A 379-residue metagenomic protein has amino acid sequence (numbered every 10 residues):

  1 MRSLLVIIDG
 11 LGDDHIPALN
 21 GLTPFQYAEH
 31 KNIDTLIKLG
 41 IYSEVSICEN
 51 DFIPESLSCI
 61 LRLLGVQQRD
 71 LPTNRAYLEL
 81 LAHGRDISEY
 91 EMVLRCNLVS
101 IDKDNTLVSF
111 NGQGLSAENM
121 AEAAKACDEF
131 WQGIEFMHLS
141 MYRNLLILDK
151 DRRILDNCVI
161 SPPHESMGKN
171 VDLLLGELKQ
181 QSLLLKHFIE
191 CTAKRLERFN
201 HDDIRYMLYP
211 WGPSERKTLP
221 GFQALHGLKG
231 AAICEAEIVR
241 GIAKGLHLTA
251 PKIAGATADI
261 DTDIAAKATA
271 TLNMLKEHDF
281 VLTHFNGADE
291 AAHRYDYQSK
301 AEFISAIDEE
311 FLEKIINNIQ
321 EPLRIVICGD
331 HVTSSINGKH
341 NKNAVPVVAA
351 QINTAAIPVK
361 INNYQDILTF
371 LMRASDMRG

Functional and structural regions predicted by a protein language model:
M1-G379: Feature captures the catalytic ectodomains and active-site-proximal regions of enzymes that hydrolyze or transfer
